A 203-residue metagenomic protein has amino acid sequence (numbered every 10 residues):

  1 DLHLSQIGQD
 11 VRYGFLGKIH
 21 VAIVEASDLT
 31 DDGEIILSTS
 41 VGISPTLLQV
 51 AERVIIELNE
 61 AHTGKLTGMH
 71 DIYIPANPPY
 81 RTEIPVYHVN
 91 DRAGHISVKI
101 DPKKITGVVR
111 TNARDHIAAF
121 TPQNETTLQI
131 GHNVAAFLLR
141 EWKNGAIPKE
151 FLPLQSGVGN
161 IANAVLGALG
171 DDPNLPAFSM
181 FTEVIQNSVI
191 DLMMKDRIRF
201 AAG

Functional and structural regions predicted by a protein language model:
D1-G203: Conserved alpha/beta enzyme-core scaffold
